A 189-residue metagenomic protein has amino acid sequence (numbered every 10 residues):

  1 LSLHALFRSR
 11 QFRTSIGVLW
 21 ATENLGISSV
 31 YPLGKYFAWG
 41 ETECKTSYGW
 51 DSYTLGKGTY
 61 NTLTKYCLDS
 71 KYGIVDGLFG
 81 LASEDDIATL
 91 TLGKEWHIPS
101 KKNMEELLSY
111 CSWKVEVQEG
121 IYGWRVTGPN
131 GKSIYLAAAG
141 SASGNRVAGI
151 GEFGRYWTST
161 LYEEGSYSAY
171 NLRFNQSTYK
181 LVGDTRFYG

Functional and structural regions predicted by a protein language model:
S2-G189: Conserved positions within compact, well-structured domain cores
